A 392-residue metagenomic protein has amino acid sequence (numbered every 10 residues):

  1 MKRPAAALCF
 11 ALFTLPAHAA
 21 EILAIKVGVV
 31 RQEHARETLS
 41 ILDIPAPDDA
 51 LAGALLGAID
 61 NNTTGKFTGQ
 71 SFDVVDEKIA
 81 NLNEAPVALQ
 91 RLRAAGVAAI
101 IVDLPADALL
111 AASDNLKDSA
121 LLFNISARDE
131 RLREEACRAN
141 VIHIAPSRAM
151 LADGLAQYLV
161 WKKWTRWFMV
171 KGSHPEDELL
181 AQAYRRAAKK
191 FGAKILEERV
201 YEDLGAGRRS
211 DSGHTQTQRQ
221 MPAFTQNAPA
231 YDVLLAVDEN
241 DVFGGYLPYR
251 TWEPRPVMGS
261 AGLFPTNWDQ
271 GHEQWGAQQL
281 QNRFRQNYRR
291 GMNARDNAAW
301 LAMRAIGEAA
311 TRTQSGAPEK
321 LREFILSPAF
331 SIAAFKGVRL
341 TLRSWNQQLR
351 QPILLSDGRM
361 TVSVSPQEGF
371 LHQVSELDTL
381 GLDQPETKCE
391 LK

Functional and structural regions predicted by a protein language model:
A5-L8, A19-K392: Extracytosolic ligand-binding ectodomains
T14-A17: N-terminal signal peptide c-region/cleavage motif recognized by signal peptidases
